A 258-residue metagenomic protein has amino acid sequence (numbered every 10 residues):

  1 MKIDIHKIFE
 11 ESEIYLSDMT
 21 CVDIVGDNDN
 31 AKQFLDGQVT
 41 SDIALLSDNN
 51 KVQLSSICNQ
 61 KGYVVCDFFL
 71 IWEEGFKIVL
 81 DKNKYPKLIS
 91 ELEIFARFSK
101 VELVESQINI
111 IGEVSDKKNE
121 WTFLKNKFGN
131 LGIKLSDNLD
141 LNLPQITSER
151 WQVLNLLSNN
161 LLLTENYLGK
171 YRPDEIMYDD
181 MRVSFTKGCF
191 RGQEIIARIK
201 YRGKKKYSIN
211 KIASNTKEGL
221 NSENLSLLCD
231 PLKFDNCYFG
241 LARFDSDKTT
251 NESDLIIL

Functional and structural regions predicted by a protein language model:
M1-L258: Basic, glycine/lysine-rich polyanion-binding surfaces/domains
